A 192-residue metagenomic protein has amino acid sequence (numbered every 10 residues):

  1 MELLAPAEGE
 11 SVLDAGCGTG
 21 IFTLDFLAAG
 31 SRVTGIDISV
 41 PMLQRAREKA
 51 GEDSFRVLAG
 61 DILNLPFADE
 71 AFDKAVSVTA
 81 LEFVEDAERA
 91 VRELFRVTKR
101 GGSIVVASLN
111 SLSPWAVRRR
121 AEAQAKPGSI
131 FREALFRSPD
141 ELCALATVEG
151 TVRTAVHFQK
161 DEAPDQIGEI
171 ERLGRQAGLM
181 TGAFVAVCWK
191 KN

Functional and structural regions predicted by a protein language model:
M1-E10: Conserved alpha-helix/loop element of class I SAM-dependent methyltransferases that forms part of the SAM/SAH-binding
L13-A15, T19-N64: Class I SAM-dependent methyltransferase SAM/SAH-binding core
V76: A conserved beta-strand element that flanks and buttresses the S-adenosyl-L-methionine
T79-E82: Short catalytic micro-motifs in class I SAM-dependent methyltransferases
E88-R100: A short glycine-rich, Lys/Arg-flanked "PGG" loop and its adjoining helix->strand segment in the class I
S103-E133: Conserved class I S-adenosyl-L-methionine
E133-R153: Short alpha-helix
G150-N192: A C-terminal cap/extension of S-adenosyl-L-methionine-dependent methyltransferases that defines the acceptor-substrate
